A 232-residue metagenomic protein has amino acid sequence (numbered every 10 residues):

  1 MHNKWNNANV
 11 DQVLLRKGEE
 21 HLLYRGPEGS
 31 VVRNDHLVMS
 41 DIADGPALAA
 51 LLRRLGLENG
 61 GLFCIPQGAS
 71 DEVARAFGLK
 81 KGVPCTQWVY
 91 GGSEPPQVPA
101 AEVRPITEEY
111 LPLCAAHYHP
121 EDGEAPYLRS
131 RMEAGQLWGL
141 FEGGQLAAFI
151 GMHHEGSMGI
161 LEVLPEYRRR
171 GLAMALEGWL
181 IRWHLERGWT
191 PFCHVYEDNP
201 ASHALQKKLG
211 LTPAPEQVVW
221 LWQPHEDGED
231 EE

Functional and structural regions predicted by a protein language model:
M1-D11, G92-E124, E231-E232: Short amphipathic alpha-helix that is part of the acyltransferase structural core
M1-E72, H117-S130, Q136-W138: N-terminal charged segments
G45-L52, R169-R182, H203-K208: Conserved acetyl-CoA-binding loop-helix of GNAT-fold acetyltransferases
A49-E102: Hydrophobic alpha-helical segments and helix pairs
G56-Q67, H184-Y196: Conserved GNAT acetyl-CoA-binding A-motif
G68-L79, M174, E197-P215: Conserved active-site alpha-helix within GNAT-family acetyltransferase domains
K80-G91, H194, G210-E226: Conserved catalytic-core motifs of GNAT/GCN5-like acyltransferases
P126-P165: A conserved beta-strand-loop-helix scaffold within acyl/acetyltransferase catalytic domains
